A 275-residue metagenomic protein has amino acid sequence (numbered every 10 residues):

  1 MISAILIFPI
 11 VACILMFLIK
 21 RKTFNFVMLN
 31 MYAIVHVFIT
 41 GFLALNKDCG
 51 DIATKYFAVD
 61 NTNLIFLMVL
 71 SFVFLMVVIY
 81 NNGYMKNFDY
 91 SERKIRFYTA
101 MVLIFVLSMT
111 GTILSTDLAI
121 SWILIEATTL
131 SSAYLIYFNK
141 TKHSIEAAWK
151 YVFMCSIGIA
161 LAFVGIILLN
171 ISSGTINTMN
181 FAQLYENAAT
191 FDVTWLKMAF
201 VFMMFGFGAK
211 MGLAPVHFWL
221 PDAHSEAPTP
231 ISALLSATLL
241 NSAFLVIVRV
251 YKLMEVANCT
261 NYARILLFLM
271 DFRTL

Functional and structural regions predicted by a protein language model:
M1-A100: Transmembrane helix-loop-helix hairpins at membrane boundaries of multipass inner-membrane proteins
M1-P9, N61-F72, L118-S131, L196-A209 (+1 more regions): Structural signature of hydrophobic alpha-helical transmembrane segments
A12-M28, L75-D89, A133-A147, M211-S225 (+1 more regions): C-terminal ends of transmembrane helices
C13-F17, G41, L107-G111, Y134 (+3 more regions): Alpha-helical transmembrane segments of multipass membrane proteins
K22-A33, N61, D89-I104, A119 (+4 more regions): Membrane-interfacial loop-to-helix junctions in multi-pass inner-membrane proteins
A33-D48, F105-S108, I159, L239-V246: A generic, lipid-embedded transmembrane alpha helix
D48-Y56, D89, A160-H217, D222-A223 (+1 more regions): Juxtamembrane/interfacial segments at transmembrane-helix boundaries in multi-pass membrane proteins
F97-I104, T110-W195, A209: Alpha-helical multi-pass transmembrane bundles of energy-transducing inner-membrane proteins
